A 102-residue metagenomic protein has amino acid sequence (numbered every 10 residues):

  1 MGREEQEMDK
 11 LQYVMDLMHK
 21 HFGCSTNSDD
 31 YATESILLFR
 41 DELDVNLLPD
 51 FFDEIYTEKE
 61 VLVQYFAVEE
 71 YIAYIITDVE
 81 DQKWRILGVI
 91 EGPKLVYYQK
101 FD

Functional and structural regions predicted by a protein language model:
M1-E42: N-terminal trafficking/processing presequences and adjacent post-cleavage segments of proteins routed to secretion
G2-R3, V96-D102: Short acidic DE-rich linear segments
E5, R85-L87, D102: Small/flexible residues
L17, G92, Q99-F101: Generic detector of bulky aromatic hydrophobic side chains
A32-V96: Acidic, low-complexity, intrinsically disordered interaction modules
